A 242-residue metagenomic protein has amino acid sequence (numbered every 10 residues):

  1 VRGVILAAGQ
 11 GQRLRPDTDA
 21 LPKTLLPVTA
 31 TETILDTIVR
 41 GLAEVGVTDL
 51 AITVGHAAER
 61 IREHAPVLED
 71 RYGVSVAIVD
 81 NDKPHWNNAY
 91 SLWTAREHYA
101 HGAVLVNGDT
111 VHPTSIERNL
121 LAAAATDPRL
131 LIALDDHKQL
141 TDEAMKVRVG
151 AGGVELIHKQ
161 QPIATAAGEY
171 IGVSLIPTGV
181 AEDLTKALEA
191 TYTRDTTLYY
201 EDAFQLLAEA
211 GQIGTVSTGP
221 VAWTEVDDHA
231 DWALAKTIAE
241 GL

Functional and structural regions predicted by a protein language model:
V1-D19: N-terminal nucleotide-binding beta1-loop-alpha1 segment
V1-G3, A167-L242: Conserved alpha/beta core of the MobA/IspD/sugar-nucleotide pyrophosphorylase nucleotidyltransferase superfamily
V1-I5, E32-A103, R194: Conserved N-terminal catalytic core of the sugar/cofactor nucleotidyltransferase
A20-D36: Short catalytic helix/loop segments, enriched in acidic residues and glycine and frequently bearing histidine
T24, S75-A77, Q212-G214: Conserved beta-strand segments of alpha/beta enzyme cores
L25, V147-V149, T215: A structural signal for short hydrophobic beta-strand segments in well-ordered beta-sheet cores
E69-M145, V149: Conserved beta-loop-beta/alpha segment of the NTase-like Rossmann-fold superfamily that binds/positions NTPs
P113-T193: Conserved core of the sugar-phosphate nucleotidyltransferase
